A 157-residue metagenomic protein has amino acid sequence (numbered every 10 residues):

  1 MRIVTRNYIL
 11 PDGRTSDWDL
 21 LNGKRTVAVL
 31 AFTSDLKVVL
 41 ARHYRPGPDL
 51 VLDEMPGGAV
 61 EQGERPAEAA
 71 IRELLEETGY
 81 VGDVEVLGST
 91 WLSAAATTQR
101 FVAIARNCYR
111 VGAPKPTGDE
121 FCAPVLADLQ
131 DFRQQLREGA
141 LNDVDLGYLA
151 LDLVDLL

Functional and structural regions predicted by a protein language model:
M1-L30, S34: Acidic, metal-coordinating catalytic segment for phosphate/diphosphate chemistry, firing primarily on the Nudix
R2-N7, V51, Q99-A103: Short beta-strand micro-motifs in enzyme catalytic cores
P11, L21, R45-P46, L92: Short polar/acidic secondary-structure junctions
T15, T26-G57: A glycine-rich, hydrophobic loop/mini-helix early in the fold
G23-A28, T33, G58-D145: Unchanged
L146-L157: Charged phosphate-binding loop/patch that engages nucleotide di/tri-phosphates or the phosphate backbone of nucleic
